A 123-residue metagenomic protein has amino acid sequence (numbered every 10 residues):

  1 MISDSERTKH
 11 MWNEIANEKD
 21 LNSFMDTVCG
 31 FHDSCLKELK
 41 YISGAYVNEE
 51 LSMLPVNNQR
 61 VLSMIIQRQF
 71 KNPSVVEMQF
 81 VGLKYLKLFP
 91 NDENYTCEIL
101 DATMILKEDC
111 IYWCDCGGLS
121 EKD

Functional and structural regions predicted by a protein language model:
M1-D123: Surface-exposed, interaction-prone regions used to assemble/regulate multi-protein complexes
